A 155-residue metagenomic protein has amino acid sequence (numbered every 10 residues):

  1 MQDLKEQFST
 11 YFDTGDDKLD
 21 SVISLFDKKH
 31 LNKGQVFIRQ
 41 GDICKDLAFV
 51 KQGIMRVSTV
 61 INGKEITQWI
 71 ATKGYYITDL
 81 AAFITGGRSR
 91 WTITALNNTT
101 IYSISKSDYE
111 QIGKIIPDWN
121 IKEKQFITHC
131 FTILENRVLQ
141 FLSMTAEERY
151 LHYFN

Functional and structural regions predicted by a protein language model:
M1-D27, A82: Cyclic nucleotide-binding regulatory module and flanking cytosolic helices
E6, G41, V138: Conserved short-loop catalytic and cofactor-binding motifs
K28, I70, I101-S103: Conserved hydrophobic/aromatic beta-strand scaffold that supports enzyme active sites
K29-H30, F131: Short, flexible turn/loop "capping" segments at secondary-structure junctions
Q35-N97: Cyclic nucleotide-binding regulatory domains
T94-N97, Y102-N155: Polybasic "coupling" helices that flank or enter modular domains
